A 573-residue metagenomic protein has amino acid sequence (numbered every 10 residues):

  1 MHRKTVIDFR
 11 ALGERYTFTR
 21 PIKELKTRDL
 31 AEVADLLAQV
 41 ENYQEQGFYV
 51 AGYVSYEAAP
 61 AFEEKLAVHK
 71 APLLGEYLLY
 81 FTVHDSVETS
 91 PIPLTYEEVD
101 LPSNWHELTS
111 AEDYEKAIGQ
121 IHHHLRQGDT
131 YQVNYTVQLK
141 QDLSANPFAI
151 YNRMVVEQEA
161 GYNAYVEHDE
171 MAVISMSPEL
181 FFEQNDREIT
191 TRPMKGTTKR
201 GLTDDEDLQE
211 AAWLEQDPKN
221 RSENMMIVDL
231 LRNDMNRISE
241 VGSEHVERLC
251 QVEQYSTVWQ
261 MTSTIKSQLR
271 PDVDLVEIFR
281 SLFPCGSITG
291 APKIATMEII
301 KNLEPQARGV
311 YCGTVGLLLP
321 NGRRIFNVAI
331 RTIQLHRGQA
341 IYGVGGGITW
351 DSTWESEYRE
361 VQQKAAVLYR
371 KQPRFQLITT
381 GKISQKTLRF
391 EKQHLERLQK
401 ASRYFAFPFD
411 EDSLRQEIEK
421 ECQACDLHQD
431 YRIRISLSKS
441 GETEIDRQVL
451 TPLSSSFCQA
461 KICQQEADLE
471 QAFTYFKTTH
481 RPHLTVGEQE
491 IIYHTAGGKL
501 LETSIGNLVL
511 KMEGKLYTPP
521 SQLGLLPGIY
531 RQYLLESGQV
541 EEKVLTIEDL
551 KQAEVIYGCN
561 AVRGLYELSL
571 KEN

Functional and structural regions predicted by a protein language model:
M1-T380, S384, I492-T495: Extended alpha-helical targeting/anchoring segments, especially N-terminal organellar/secretory targeting helices
M261, V328, S356, A366-R432 (+1 more regions): Helix-start/capping segments and mature chain N-termini
